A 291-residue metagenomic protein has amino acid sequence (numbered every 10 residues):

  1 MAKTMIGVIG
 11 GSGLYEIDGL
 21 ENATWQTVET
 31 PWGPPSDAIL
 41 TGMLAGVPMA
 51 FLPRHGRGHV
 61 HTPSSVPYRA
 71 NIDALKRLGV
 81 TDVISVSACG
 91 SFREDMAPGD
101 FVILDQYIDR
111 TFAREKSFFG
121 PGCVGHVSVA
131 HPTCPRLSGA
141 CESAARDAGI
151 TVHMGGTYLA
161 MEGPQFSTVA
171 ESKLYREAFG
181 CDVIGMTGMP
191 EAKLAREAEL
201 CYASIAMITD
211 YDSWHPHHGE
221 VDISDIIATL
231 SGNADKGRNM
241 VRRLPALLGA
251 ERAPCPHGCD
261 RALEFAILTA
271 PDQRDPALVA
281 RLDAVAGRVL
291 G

Functional and structural regions predicted by a protein language model:
M1-H131, G287-G291: Metabolite-binding pocket within alpha/beta catalytic cores that recognizes anionic/polar moieties
K76-G79, R176-E177, R196: Non-catalytic positions within long, well-ordered alpha-helices that form the structural scaffold/packing of enzyme
R136, A140-T151, N239-L247: Generic non-transmembrane alpha-helical segments
A144-D182: Active-site/ligand-binding-proximal alpha/beta "capping" segment
M189-S224: Zn-dependent metallopeptidase/amidohydrolase metal-coordination segment
S213-R261: His/Asp/Glu-rich mid-to-C-terminal helical/loop segments that flank catalytic regions of hydrolases
A262-G291: Acidic, Ser/Thr-rich low-complexity intrinsically disordered segments
